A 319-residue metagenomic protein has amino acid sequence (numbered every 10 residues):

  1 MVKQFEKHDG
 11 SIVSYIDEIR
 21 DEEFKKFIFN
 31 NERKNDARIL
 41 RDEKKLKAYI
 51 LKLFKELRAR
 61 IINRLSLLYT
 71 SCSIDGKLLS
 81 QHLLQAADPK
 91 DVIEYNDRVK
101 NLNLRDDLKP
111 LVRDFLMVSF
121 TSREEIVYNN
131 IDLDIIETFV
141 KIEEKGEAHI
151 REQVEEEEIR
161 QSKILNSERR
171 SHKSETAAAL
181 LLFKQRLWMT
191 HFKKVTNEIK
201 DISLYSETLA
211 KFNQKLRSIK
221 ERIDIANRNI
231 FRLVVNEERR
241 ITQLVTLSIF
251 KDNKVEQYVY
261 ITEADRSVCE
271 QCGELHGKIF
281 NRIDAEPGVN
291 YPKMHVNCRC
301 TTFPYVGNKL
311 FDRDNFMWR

Functional and structural regions predicted by a protein language model:
M1-R222, V306-R319: N-terminal leader/targeting and assembly helices and adjacent pre-domain segments
E221-R319: Acidic, glycine-rich two-metal-ion catalytic cores of nucleic acid-processing enzymes
